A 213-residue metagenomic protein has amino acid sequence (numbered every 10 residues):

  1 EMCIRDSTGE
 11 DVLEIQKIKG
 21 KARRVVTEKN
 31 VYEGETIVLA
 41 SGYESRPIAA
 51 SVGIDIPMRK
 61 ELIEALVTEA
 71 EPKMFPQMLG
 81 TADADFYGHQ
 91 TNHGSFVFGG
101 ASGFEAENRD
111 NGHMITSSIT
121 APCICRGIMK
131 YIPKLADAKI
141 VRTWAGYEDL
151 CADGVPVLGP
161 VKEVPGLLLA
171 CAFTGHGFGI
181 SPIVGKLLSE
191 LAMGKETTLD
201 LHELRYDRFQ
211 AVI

Functional and structural regions predicted by a protein language model:
M2-I4: Short, small-residue-biased leader/transition segments that mark boundaries at the very start of proteins
D6-T8, T27, L39, V141 (+1 more regions): General beta-strand structural signal in soluble alpha/beta enzymes
T8-R23: A conserved short coil-to-beta-strand element within the FAD-binding core of flavoproteins
R24, A65-V67, Y87, V157 (+1 more regions): Conserved hydrophobic/aromatic beta-strand scaffold that supports enzyme active sites
T27-F75: Central helical "cap/lid" subdomain
E71-G166: Active-site lid/adjacent beta-loop-alpha segment flanking the redox-cofactor pocket in flavoenzymes
R126-I213: C-terminal catalytic lobe of FAD-dependent flavoproteins
